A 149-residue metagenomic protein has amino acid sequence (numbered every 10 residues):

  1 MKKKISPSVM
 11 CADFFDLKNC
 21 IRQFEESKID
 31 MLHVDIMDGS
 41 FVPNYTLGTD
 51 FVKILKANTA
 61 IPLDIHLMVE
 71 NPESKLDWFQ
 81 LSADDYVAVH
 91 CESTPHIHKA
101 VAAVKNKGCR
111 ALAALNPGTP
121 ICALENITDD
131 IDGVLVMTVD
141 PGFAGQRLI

Functional and structural regions predicted by a protein language model:
K3-D16, P43, P62-E70, H90 (+1 more regions): Active-site mouth loops of central-metabolism enzymes
D13-D16, N58, S74-K75, S82-I149: Conserved anion-binding
L17, F24, L32-D35, F79 (+1 more regions): Conserved, mostly hydrophobic/aromatic
Q23-E26, D64: Short, compositionally biased "basic patch" segments
L32-T49, V139-R147: Glycine-rich, proline-tolerant flexible connector loops at the mouths of alpha/beta enzymes
S40-P43, D64, N71-L76, P95-I97: Short active-site-adjacent helix-start/loop capping segments
Y45-H66, A103-L112: Alpha-helix-loop-beta-strand connector modules within alpha/beta enzyme cores
